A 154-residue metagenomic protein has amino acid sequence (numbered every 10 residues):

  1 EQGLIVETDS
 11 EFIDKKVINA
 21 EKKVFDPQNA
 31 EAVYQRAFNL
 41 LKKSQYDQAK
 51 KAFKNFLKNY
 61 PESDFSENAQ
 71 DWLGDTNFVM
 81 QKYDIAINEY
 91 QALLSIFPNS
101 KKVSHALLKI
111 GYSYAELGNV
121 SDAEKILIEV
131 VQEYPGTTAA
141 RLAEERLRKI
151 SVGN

Functional and structural regions predicted by a protein language model:
E1-K43, Q48: Acidic, proline-/serine-/threonine-rich low-complexity intrinsically disordered segments
N59-F65, I96-K102, Q132-R141: Short solvent-exposed coil/turn linkers within tandem alpha-helical repeat scaffolds
